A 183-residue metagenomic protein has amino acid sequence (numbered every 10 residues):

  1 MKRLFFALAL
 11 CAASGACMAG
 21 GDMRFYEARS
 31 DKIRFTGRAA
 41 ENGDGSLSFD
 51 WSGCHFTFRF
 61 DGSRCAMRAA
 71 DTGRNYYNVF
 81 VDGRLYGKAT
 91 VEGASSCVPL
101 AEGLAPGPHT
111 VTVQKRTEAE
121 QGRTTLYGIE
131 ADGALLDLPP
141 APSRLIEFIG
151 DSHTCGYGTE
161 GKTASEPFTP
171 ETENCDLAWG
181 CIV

Functional and structural regions predicted by a protein language model:
L4-A13: Sec-dependent N-terminal signal peptides
C17-I149, H153-C175: N-terminal secretory targeting modules
